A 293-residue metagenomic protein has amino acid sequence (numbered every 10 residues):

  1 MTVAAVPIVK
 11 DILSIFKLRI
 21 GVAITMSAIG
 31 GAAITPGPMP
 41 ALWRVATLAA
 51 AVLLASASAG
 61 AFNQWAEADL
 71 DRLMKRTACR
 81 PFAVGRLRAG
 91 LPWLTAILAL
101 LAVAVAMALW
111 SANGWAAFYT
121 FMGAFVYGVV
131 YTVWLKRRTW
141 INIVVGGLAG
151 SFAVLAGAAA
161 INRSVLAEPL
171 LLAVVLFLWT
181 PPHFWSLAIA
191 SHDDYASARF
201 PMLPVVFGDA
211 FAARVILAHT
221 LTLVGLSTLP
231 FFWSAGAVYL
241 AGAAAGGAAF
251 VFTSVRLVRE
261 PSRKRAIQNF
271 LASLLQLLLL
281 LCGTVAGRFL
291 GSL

Functional and structural regions predicted by a protein language model:
M1-P7, A66-L87, W185-A213: Cytosolic, membrane-interface loops and tails of multi-pass inner-membrane proteins
M26-A68, R76, F118-V129, P169-W179: Membrane-embedded alpha-helical segments that form the functional core of polytopic membrane enzymes, especially those
M26-I29, R80-P81, V145-I161, P204 (+2 more regions): Small-residue-rich segments of transmembrane alpha-helices in multi-pass membrane proteins, especially helix faces
A32-A50, A104-F118, V154-L176, L226-Y239 (+1 more regions): Helix-coil boundary and interhelical linker segments in multi-pass alpha-helical membrane proteins
L53-F62, F125-T132, V174-H192, V224 (+1 more regions): Transmembrane alpha-helical segments that form the membrane-embedded catalytic/substrate-channel core of multi-pass
R76-F118, G208-F232: Multi-pass membrane catalytic core of lipid/isoprenoid biosynthesis enzymes
A89, W93-A160: Intramembrane alpha-helical segments
V251-L279: Interfacial loop-to-transmembrane junctions
